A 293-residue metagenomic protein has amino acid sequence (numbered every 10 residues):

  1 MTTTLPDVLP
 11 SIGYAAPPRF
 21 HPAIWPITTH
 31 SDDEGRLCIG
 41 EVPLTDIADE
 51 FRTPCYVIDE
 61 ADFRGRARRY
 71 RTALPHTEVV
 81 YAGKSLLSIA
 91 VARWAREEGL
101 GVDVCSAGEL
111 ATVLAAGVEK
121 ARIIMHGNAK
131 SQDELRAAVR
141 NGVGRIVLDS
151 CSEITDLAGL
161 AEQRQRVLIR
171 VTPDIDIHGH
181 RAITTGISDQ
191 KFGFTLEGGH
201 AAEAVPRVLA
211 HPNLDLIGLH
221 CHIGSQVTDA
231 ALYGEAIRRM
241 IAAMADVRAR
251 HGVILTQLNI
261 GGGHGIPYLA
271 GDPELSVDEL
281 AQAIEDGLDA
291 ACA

Functional and structural regions predicted by a protein language model:
M1-I146, C151-Q165, H211, D215: A charged N-terminal "starter" segment
I58, K130, D149-S152, D189-L196 (+2 more regions): Alpha-helix N-cap and loop-to-helix initiation/capping positions
R66, T172-P173, E197-D215, M240-L255 (+1 more regions): Structured alpha-helical segments in the cores of large, soluble enzyme domains
V79-A82, L214-I223, V227, V253-Q257 (+1 more regions): Active-site cores enriched in adjacent His and Asp/Glu residues with nearby glycine-rich loops that coordinate divalent
A92, V139, D174-G193, G218-Y233 (+1 more regions): Active-site-proximal beta-alpha loop/turn segments in soluble metabolic enzymes
C105-G108, H126-K130, R166-T184, L214-C221 (+1 more regions): Non-cysteine beta-strand/loop elements that form the S-adenosyl-L-methionine
S150-D215: Conserved anion-binding
T228-A293: C-terminal active-site-proximal or functional interface alpha/beta core segments in diverse enzymes
